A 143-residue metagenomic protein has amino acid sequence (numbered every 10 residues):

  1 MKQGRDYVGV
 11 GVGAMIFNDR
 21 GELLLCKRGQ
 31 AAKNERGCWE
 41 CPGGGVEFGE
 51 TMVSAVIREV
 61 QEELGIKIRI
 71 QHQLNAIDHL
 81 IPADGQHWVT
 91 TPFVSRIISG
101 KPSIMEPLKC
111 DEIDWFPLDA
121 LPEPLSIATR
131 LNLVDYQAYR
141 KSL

Functional and structural regions predicted by a protein language model:
M1-L23, V94: Conserved N-terminal beta-strand and adjoining loop/helix that marks the start of the Nudix/MutT-like hydrolase domain
G4-V8, E35-C38, A83-V89, P107-C110: A generic structural micro-feature
N18, D78-P102, Y136, R140: Active-site-adjacent beta-strand/loop module that shapes the phosphate/pyrophosphate-binding cleft
E22, S99-S103, E123: Short helix-loop capping/hinge motifs at secondary-structure junctions, enriched in acidic/polar residues
E22-Q61: Conserved Nudix-box catalytic region and its N-terminal flanking loop in Nudix hydrolases and closely related
G44, R58, Q71, F116-D119: Structural detector for helix-capping/boundary residues
K67-N75: A short coil-to-beta-strand element that immediately follows conserved catalytic motifs
I104-Y136: NUDIX/MutT-family hydrolases
